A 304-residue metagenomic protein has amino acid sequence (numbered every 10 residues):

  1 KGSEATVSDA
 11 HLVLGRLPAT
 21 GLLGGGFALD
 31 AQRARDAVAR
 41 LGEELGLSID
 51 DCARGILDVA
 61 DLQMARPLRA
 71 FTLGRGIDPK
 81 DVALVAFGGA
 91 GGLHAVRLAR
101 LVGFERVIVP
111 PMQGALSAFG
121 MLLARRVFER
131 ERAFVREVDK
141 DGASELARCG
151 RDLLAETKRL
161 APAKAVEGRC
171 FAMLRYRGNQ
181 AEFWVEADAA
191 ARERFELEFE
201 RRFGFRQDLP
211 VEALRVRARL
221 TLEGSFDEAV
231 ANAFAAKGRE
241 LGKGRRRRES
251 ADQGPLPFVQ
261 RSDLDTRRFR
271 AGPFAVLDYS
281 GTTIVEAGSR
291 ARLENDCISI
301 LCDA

Functional and structural regions predicted by a protein language model:
K1: Secretory-pathway-linked proteins and extracytosolic
E4-V7, L12-P79, A86-A304: C-terminal, non-catalytic interaction/recognition modules in large multi-subunit enzymes and RNPs
